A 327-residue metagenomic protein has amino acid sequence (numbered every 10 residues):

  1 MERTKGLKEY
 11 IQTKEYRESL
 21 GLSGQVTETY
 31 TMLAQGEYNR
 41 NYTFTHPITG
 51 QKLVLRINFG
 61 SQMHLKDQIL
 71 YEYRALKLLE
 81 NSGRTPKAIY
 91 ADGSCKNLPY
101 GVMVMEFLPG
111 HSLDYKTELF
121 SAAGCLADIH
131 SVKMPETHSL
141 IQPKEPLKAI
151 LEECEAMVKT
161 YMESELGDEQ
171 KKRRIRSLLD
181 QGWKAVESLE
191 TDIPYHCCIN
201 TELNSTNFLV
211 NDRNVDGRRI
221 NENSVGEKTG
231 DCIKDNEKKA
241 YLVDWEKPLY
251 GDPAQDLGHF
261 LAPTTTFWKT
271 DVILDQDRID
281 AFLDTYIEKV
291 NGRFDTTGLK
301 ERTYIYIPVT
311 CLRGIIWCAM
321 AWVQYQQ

Functional and structural regions predicted by a protein language model:
G6-G24, T29, M134-T206, N211-G217 (+3 more regions): An alpha-helical support segment within catalytic cores of ATP-dependent transferases
T31-I150, A156, T160, E165-L166 (+2 more regions): ATP-binding pocket architecture of kinase catalytic cores
H46-L53, D212-N214, D235-A240: Active-site beta-strand-loop-beta-strand hairpin of nuclease catalytic cores that positions key catalytic residues
Q62, K96, S112, F208 (+2 more regions): Conserved protein kinase catalytic core
I199, Y241-V243, Q255: Activation loop entry of protein kinases
D244-P248: Activation of the activation-loop gatekeeper triad in protein kinase-fold domains
A254-R293, P308-Q326: Active-site activation/catalytic loop segments of kinase-like enzymes and analogous catalytic loops in related
R293-I305: Acidic, serine/threonine- and proline-rich low-complexity regulatory regions
